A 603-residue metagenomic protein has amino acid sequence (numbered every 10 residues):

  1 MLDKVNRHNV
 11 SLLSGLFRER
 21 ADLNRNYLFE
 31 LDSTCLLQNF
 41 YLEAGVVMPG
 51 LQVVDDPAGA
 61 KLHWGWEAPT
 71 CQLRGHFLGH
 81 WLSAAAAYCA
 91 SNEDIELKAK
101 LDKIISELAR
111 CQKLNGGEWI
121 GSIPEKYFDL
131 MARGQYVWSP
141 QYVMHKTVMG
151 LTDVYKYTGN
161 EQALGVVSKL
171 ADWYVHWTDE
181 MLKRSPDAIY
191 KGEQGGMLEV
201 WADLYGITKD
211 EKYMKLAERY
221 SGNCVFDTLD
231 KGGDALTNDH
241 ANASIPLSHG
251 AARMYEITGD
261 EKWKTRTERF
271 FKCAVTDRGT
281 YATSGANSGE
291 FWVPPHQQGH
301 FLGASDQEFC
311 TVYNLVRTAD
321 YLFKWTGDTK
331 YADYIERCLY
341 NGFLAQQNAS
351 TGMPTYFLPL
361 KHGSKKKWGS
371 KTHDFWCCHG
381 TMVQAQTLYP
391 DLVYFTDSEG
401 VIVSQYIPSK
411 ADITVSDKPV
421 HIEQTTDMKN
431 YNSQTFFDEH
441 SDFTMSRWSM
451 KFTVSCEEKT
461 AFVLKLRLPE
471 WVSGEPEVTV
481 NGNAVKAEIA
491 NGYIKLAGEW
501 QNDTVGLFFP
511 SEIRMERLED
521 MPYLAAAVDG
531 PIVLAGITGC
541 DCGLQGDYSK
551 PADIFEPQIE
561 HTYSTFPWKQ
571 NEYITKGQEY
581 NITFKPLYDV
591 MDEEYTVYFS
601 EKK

Functional and structural regions predicted by a protein language model:
M1-F77, K98-E125, E161: Low-complexity, Ser/Thr/Pro/Gly-enriched N-terminal "stalk/linker" regions
M1-R7, S11-S14, C89-D102, L151-S168 (+4 more regions): Structural helix-adjacent loops and short alpha-helical linkers that scaffold large soluble proteins
F17, C71-A90, S139-Y155, Y190-Y205 (+3 more regions): Well-ordered alpha-helical segments within folded domains of soluble proteins
Q38-C71, I120-S139, A188-L204, K231-R253 (+2 more regions): Carbohydrate-binding/catalytic loop surfaces
K126-I207: A conserved hydrophobic secondary-structure block that centers on an alpha-helix together with its immediately flanking
W173, Y190-L229, A235-G299, D306-D328: Active-site neighborhood of glycoside hydrolase catalytic domains
T267, D333-N341, Q346-W448, I489 (+2 more regions): C-terminal beta-rich recognition modules with glycine/proline-rich loops and embedded aromatic residues
S473-G498, I513-D520: Solvent-exposed beta-strand/loop surfaces of large extracellular or lumenal domains
